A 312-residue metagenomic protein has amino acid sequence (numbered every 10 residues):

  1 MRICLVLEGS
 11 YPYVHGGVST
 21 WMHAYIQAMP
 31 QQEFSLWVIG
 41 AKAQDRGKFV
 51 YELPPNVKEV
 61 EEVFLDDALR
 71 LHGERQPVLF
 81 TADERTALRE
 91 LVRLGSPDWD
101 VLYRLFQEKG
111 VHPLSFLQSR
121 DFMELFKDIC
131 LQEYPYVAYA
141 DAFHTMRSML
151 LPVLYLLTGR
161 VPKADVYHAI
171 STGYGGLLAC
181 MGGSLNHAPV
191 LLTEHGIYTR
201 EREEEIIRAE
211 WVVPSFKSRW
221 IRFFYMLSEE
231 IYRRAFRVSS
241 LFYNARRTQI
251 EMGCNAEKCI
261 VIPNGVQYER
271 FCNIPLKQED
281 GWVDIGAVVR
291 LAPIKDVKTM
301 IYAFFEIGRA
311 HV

Functional and structural regions predicted by a protein language model:
M1-C130: N-terminal subdomain of nucleotide-sugar transferases
I3, V166, G183-E210, S239: Active-site proximal beta-strand in glycosyltransferases
V14, Q267, R290-P293, G308: Nucleotide-sugar-dependent glycosyltransferase donor-binding/catalytic pocket residues
G95, V101, T158-G176, L185-L191 (+2 more regions): Short N-terminal targeting/anchoring amphipathic segment
A142-V166, G176-L178, M226: An amphipathic, basic-hydrophobic alpha-helix
V153-K163, S184-L185, I197-Y198, S215-V238: Membrane-proximal helix-turn-helix segments that form the acceptor-binding/catalytic region of lipid-linked
N244, G265: Carbohydrate-associated surface elements
P275-F305: Conserved donor-binding/catalytic core segment of Leloir-type glycosyltransferases
